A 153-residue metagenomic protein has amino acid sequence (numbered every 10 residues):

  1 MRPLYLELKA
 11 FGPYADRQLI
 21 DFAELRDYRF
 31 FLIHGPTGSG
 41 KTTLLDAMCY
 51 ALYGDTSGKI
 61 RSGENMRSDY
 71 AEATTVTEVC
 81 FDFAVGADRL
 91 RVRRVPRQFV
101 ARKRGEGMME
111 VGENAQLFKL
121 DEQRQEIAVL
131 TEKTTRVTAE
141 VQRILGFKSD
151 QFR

Functional and structural regions predicted by a protein language model:
M1-G146, D150-F152: Extreme N-terminal "head/tail" segments of very large remodeling/mechanoenzyme assemblies
